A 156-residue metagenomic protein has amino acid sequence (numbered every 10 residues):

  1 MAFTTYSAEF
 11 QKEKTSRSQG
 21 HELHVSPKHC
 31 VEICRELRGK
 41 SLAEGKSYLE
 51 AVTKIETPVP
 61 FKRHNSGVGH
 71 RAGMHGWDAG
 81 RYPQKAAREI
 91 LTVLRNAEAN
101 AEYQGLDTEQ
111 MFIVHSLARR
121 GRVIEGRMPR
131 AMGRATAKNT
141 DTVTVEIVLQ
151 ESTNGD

Functional and structural regions predicted by a protein language model:
A2-D107, F112, V148-L149: Ribosome large-subunit tunnel/peptidyl-transferase-proximal elements
G73-A79, E125-M132: Low-complexity, polar-biased intrinsically disordered regions enriched in Pro/Ser/Thr/Gly
T108-A131: Extended, charged amphipathic interaction segments
G133-D156: C-terminal edge-of-domain segments
